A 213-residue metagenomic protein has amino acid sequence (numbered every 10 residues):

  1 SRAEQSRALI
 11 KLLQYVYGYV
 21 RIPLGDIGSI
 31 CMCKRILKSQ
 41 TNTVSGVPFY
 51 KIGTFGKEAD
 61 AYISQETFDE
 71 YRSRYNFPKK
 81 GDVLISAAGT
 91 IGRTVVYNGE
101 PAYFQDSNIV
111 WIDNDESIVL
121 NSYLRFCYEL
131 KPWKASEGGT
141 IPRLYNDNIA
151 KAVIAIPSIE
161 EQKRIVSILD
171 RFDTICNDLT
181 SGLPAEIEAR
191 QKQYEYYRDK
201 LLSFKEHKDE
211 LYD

Functional and structural regions predicted by a protein language model:
K11-K34, E186-Y197: Non-catalytic DNA-recognition/assembly elements of restriction-modification systems
Y19-L24, V47, P78, D82-L84 (+2 more regions): Short, structured motif recognition centered on aromatic/hydrophobic residues
G25-S39, G53-K80: Sequence-specific dsDNA recognition surfaces
K51, S73-E129: A short beta-sheet element
A102-Y103, D173-T174, L183-D199: Short amphipathic alpha-helical linker/capping segments at the junctions of internal repeats and modular domains
Y103-V110, T140-I159: A short glycine-rich beta-alpha junction/loop motif
